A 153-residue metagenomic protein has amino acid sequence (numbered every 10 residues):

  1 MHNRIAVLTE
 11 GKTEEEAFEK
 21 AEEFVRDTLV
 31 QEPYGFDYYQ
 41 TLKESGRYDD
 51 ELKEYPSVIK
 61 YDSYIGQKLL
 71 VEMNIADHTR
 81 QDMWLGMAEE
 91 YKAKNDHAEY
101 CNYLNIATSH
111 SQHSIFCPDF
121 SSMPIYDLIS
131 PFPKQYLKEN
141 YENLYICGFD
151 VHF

Functional and structural regions predicted by a protein language model:
M1, S111-F153: Acidic, proline/glycine-rich low-complexity IDRs
M1-F36, N143-F153: Short, extreme N-terminal segment that most often corresponds to the first beta-strand
E14, Q81, Y100, N140-Y141: Generic alpha-helix initiation/capping and coil-helix boundary signal
E14-A17, A21, V25, M87 (+2 more regions): Generic structural signal of hydrophobic/aromatic residues within well-ordered alpha-helices of folded domains
A17, A76-D77, A93, K138 (+1 more regions): Intrinsically disordered, low-complexity regions enriched in Ser/Pro/Gly/Gln/His and often acidic
R26-P124: Low-complexity, serine/threonine/proline-enriched polar segments
